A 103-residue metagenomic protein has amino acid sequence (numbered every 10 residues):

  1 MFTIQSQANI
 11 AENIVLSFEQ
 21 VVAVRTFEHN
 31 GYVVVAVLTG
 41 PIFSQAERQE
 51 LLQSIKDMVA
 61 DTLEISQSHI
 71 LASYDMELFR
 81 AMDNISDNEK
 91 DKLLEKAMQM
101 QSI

Functional and structural regions predicted by a protein language model:
M1, G40-A46: Second-shell loop/turn segments in exported
M1-N13, A97: N-terminal, intrinsically disordered, polar/charged segments of Gram-positive cell-envelope systems that serve as
A8-F18, S44-Q67: Short, non-transmembrane amphipathic alpha-helical segments
L16-L38: Short edge beta-strands and adjacent turn/loop segments
V22-T26, S66-Y74: Short beta-strand elements
Y32-I42, L78-N84: Short glycine/threonine-rich beta-strand-turn micro-motifs
S73-I103: Polar/charged, Gly/Pro-rich intrinsically disordered segments
